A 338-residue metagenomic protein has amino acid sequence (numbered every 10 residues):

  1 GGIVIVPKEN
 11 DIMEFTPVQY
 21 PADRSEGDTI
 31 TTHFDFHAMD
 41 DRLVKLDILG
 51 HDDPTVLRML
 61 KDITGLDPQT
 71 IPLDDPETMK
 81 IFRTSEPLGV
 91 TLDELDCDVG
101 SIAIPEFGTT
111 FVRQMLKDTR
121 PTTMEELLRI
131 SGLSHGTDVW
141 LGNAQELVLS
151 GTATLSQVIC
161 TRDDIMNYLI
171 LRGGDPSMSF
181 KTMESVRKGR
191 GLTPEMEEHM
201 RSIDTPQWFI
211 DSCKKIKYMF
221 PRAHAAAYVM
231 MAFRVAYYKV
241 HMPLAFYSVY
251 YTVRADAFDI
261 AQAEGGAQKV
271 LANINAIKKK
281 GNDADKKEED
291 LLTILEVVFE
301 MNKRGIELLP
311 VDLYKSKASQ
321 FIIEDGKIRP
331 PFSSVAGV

Functional and structural regions predicted by a protein language model:
G1-V338: Noncatalytic, beta-rich nucleic-acid-contacting surfaces in large DNA/RNA-processing enzymes
